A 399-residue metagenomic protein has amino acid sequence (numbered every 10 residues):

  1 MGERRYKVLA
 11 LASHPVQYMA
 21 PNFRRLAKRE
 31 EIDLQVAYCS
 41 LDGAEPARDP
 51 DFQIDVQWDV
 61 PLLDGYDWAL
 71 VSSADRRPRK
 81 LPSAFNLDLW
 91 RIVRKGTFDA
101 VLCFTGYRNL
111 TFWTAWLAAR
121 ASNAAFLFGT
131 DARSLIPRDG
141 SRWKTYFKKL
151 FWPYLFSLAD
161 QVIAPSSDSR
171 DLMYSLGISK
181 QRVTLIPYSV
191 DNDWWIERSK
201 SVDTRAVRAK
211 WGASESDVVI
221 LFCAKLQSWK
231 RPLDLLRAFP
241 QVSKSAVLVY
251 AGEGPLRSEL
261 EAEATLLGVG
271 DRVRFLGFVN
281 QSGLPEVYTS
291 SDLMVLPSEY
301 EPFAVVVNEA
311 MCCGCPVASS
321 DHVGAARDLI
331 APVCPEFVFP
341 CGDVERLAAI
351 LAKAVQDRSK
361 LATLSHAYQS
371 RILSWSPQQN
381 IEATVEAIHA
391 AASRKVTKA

Functional and structural regions predicted by a protein language model:
L110, A125-L127, S134-L158: Nucleotide-sugar donor phosphate/pyrophosphate-binding loop at the beta->alpha transition of glycosyltransferases
D168, S189: Carbohydrate-associated surface elements
E197-A213: A short helix/loop element that forms part of the nucleotide-sugar donor recognition site in Leloir-type
S214-K230, L236-F239, V249: Conserved donor-binding/catalytic core segment of Leloir-type glycosyltransferases
F278-V279, E286-S291: Short alpha-helical donor nucleotide-sugar binding micro-motif in glycosyltransferases
E299: Aromatic "clamp/platform" in nucleotide-sugar-dependent glycosyltransferases that forms part of the donor/acceptor
P316-S320: Short hydrophobic beta-strand element within catalytic cores of glycosyltransferases and related nucleotide-activated
A331-V344, K353-R358: Conserved acidic donor-binding segment of nucleotide-sugar-dependent glycosyltransferases
